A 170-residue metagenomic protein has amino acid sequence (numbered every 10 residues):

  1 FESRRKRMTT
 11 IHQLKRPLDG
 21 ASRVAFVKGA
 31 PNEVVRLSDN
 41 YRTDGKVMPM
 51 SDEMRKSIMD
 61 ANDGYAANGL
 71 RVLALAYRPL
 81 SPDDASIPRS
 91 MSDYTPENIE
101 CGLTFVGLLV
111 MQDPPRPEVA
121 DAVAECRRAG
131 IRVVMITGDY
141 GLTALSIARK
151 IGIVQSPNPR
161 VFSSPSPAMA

Functional and structural regions predicted by a protein language model:
F1-E2: Short Gly/Pro-enriched turn/cap motifs at secondary-structure boundaries
R5: Glycine-rich phosphate-binding loop
M8-A170: Cytosolic catalytic headpieces and adjacent flexible linkers of membrane translocases
